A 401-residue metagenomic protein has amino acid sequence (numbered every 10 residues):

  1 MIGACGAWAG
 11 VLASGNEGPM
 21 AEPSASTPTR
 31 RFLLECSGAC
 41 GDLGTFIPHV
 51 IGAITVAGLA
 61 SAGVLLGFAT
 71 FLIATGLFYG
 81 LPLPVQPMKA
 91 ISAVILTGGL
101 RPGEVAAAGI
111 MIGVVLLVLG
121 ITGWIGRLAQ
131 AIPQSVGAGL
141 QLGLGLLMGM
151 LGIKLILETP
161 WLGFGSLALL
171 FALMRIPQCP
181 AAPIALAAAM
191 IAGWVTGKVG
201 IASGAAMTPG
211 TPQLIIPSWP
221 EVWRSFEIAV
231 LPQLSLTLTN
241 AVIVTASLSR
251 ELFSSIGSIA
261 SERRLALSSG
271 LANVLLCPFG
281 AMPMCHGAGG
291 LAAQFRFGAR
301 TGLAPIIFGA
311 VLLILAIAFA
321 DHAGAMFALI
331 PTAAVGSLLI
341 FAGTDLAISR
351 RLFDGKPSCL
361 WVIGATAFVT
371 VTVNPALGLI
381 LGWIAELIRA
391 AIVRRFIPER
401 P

Functional and structural regions predicted by a protein language model:
I2-C36, G197-I215, L265, A391-P401: Intrinsically disordered, low-complexity non-transmembrane regions of multi-pass membrane transporters
E17, A21-C36, G52-A74, L231-G302: Membrane-embedded helical hairpins/re-entrant loop segments and their flanking transmembrane helices within multi-pass
R30-A39, T55-L59, T75-P82, Q130-S135 (+5 more regions): Short, amphipathic, aromatic/basic-enriched membrane-interface segments that mark the entry/exit of transmembrane
S37-F78, L83-G99: Transmembrane helix-boundary motif of multi-pass solute transporters/channels
G44-V50, P84-I91, V242-I243, A281-G290 (+1 more regions): Transmembrane helix boundary and interhelical junction motifs in multipass membrane proteins
I51-A62, M88-R101, F253-S255, A292-A299 (+2 more regions): Membrane-interfacial helix-loop connectors
G99-G204, I307-P401: Membrane-embedded alpha-helical modules
C179, P183, A187-T237, V244: Helix-loop-helix junctions that connect adjacent transmembrane segments in multi-pass membrane transporters
